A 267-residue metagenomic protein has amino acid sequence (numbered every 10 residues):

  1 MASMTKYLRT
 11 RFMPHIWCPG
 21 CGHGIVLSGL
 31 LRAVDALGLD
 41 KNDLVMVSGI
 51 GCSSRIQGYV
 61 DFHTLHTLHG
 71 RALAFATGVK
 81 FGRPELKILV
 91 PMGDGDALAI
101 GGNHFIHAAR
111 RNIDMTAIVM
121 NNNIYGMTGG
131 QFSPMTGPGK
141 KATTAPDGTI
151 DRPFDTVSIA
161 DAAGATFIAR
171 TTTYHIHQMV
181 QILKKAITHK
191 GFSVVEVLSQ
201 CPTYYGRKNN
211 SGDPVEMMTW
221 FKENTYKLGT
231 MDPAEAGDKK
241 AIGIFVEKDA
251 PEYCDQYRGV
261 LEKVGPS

Functional and structural regions predicted by a protein language model:
M1-A2, F12-M13, S199-S267: Flexible, low-complexity linker and terminal segments
M1-T77, F81-L86: Thiamine diphosphate
W17-P19, V90-M92, F167-T172, V194: Short catalytic-loop micro-motif centered on adjacent basic/acidic residues
M46-V47, A117-N121, I244-F245: Short internal beta-strands
I50-C52, N122-I124, H175, L198-Y204 (+1 more regions): Glycine-rich beta-alpha junction loops
C52-G126: Thiamine diphosphate
G102-H107, M127-G139, I159: Active-site-proximal loop->helix
P134-K185: Conserved thiamine diphosphate
